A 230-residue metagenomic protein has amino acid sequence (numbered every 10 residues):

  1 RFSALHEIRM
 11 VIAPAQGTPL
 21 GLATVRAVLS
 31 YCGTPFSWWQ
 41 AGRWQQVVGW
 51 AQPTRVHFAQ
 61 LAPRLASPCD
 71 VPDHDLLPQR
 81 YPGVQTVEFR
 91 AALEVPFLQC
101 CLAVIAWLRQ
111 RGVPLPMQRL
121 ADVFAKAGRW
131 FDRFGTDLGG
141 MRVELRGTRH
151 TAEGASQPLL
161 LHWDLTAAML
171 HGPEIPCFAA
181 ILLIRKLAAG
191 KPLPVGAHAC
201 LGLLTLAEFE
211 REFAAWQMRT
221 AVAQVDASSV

Functional and structural regions predicted by a protein language model:
F2-V143: Active-site-lining helix/loop region of Rossmann-like oxidoreductase modules
L108-S229: C-terminal active-site/capping subdomain that shapes the small-molecule cofactor and substrate pocket of enzyme
